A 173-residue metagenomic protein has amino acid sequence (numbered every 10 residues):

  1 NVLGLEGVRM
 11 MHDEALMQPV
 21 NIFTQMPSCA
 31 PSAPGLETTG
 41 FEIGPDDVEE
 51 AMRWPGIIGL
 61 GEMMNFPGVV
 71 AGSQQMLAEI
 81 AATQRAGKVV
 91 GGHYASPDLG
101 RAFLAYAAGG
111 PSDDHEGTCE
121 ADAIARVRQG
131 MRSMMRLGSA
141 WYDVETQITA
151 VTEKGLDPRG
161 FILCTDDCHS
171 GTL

Functional and structural regions predicted by a protein language model:
N1-V89: Divalent-metal coordination cores built from histidine and acidic residues
G59-L173: Active-site core of metal-dependent hydrolases
